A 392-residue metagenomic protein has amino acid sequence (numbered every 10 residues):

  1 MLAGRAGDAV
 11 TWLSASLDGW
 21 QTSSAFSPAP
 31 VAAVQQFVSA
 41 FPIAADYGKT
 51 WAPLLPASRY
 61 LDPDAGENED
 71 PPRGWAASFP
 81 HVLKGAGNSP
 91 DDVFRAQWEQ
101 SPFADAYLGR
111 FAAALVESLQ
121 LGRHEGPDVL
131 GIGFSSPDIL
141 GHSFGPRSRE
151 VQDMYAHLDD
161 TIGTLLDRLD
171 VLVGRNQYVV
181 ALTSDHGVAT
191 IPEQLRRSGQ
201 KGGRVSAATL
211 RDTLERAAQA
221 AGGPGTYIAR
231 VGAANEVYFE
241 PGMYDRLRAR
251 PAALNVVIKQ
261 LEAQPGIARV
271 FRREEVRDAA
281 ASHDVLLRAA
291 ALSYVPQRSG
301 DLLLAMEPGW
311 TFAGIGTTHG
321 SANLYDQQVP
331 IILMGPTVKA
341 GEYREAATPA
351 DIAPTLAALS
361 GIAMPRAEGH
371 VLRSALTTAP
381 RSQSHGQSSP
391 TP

Functional and structural regions predicted by a protein language model:
M1-A25, A113-D128, S135, P308 (+1 more regions): …; additionally, a secondary subgroup of soluble metalloenzymes is captured
M1-E67, R73, R149, D160-W310: Secreted, luminal/periplasmic, and some membrane-associated catalytic domains that remodel anionic oxygen-ester
L2-V10, L83-A96, Q100, Q120-L158 (+2 more regions): Active-site His/acidic residue clusters
S39-E117: Long, low-complexity, polar/charged, intrinsically disordered or flexibly structured peripheral segments
A112, P127-S135, V151-L166, Y178-G187 (+3 more regions): Beta-strand elements within well-structured catalytic alpha/beta cores of enzymes that handle phosphate/sulfate esters
E117-E125, D170-G174, L292-V295, A322: Surface-exposed acidic, glycine-flexible loop patches that form ligand/cofactor-binding and adhesion interfaces
R197, V205-A249, T318-S360, R373-S382: Substrate-binding rim/cap in mid-to-C-terminal beta-strand-loop elements of soluble/periplasmic
A268-S299, D351, G361-P392: Polar, surface-exposed loop/tail segments that function as active-site lids or cofactor/substrate-recognition elements
